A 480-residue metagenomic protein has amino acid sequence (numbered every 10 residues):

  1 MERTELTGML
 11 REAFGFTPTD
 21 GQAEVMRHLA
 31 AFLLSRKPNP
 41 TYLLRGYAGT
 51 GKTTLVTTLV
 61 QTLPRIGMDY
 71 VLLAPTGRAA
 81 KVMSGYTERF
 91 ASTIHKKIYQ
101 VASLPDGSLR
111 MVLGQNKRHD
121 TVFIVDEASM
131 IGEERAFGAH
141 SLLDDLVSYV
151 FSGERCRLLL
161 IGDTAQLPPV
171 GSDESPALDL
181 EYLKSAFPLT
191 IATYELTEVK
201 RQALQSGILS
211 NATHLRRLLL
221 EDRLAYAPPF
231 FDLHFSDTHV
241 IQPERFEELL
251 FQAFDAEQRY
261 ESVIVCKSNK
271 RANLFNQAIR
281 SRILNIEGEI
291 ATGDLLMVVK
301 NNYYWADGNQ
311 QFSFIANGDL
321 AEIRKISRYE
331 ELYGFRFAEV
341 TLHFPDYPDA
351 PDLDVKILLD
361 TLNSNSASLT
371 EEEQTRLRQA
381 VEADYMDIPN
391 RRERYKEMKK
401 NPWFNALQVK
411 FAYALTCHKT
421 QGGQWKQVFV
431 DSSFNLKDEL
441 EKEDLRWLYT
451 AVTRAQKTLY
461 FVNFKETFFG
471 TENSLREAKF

Functional and structural regions predicted by a protein language model:
E2-P40: Conserved pre-motif I regulatory segment
E5-L6, V25, L29-A30, K37 (+4 more regions): Conserved helicase motor core of P-loop NTPases
P18, L72, I264: Conserved SAM-binding loop
Q22, T76, S268, G422: Short, conserved phosphate/pyrophosphate- and ester-handling motifs at nucleotide-, phospho-/glycolipid
M26-R27, A31, R36-R223: ASCE P-loop NTPase helicase motor core
N39, G318, A412: Short coil/loop residues immediately preceding or within conserved phosphate-binding loops of NTP-utilizing enzyme
A128, E133-H140, A177-L178, S185-F187 (+3 more regions): Charged, glycine/proline-rich intrinsically disordered loops and linkers
L332-F480: C-terminal accessory regions
